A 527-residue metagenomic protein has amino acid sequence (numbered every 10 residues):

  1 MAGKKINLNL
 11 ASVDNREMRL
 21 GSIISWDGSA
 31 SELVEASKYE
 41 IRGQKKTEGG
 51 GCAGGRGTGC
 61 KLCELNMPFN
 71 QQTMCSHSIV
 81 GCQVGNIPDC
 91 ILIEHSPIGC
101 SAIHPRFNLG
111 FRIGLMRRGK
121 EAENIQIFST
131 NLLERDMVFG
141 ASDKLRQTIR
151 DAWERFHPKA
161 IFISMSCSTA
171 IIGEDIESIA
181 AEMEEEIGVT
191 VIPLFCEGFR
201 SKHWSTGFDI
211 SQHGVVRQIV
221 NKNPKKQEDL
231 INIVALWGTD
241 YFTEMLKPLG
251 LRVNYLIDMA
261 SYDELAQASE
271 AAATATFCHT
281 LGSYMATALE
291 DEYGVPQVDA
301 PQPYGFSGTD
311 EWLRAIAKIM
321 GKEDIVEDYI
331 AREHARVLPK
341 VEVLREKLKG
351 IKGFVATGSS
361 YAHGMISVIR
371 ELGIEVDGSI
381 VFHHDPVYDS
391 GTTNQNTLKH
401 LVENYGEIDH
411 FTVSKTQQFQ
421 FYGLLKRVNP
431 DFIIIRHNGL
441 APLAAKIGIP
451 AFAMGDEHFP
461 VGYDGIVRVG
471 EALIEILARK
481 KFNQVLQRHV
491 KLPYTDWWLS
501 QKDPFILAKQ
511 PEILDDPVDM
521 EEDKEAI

Functional and structural regions predicted by a protein language model:
M1-I527: An N-terminal assembly and electron-transfer interface module characteristic of large anaerobic redox and radical
